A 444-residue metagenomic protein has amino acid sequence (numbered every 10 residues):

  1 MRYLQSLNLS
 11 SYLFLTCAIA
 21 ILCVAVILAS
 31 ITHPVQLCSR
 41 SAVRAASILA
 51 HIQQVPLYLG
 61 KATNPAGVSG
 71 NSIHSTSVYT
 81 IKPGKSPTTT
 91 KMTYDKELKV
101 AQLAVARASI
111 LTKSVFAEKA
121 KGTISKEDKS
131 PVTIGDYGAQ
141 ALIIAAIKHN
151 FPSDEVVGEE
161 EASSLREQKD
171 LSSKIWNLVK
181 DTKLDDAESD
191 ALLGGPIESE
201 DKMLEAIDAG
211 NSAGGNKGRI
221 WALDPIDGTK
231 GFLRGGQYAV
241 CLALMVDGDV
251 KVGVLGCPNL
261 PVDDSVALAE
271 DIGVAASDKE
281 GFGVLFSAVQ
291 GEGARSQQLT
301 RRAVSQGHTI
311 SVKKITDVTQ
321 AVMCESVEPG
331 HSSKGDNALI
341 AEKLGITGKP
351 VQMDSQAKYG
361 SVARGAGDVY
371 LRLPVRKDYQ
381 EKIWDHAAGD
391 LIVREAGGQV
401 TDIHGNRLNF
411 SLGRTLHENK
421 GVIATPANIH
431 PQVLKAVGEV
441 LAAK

Functional and structural regions predicted by a protein language model:
M1-L9, A46, V55-A62: Short, low-complexity, Lys/Arg-enriched N-terminal segments of secretory-pathway carbohydrate enzymes
Y3-S30, P34: N-terminal signal-anchor transmembrane helix specifying type II single-pass membrane topology of secretory-pathway
H33-I52, L59: Membrane-proximal, acidic/low-complexity disordered segments on the non-cytosolic side of organellar membranes
L49, Q53, Y79-I226, N259-V262 (+4 more regions): N-terminal subdomain of lithium-sensitive/metallo-dependent phosphomonoesterases centered on the IMPase/IPPase/PAP
L59-T93: N-terminal organelle-targeting presequences
A108, T112, D136, I147 (+8 more regions): Residue-level signal for inorganic ion chemistry
W176, E200-D208, N216-V284, V289: DPxDG-like acidic metal-binding loop motif
N259-V262, A267-K444: An extended, acidic
